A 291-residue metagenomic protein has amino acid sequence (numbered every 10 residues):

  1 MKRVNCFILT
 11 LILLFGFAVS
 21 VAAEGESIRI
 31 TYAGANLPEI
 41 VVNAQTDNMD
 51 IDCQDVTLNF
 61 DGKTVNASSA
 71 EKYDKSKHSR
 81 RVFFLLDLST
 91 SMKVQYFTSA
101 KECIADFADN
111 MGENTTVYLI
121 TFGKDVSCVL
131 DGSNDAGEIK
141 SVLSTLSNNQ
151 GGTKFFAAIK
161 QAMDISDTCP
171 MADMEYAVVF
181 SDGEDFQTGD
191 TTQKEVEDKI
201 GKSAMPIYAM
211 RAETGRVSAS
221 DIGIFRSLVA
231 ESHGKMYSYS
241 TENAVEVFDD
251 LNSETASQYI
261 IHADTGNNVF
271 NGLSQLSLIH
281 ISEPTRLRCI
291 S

Functional and structural regions predicted by a protein language model:
I8-G16: Bacterial N-terminal signal peptides
A23, I28-F83, L88-F97: Acidic, polar low-complexity linker/tail segments
V56, D87, A100, L119-F122 (+5 more regions): DG-centered beta-turn motif at the end of beta-strands
K75-D131, F155-I159, Y176-F180: Von Willebrand factor
S127-L130, G137-E175, R211-D221, E246-V247: Von Willebrand factor
S181-E231, F248-L251: VWA/integrin I-like adhesion module and closely mimicked acidic/polar interface patches used
S220-D221, L228-L276: C-terminal helix of von Willebrand factor
H280-S291: Single conserved hydrophobic/aromatic residue that forms the stacking wall/gate of nucleotide- or nucleobase-binding
